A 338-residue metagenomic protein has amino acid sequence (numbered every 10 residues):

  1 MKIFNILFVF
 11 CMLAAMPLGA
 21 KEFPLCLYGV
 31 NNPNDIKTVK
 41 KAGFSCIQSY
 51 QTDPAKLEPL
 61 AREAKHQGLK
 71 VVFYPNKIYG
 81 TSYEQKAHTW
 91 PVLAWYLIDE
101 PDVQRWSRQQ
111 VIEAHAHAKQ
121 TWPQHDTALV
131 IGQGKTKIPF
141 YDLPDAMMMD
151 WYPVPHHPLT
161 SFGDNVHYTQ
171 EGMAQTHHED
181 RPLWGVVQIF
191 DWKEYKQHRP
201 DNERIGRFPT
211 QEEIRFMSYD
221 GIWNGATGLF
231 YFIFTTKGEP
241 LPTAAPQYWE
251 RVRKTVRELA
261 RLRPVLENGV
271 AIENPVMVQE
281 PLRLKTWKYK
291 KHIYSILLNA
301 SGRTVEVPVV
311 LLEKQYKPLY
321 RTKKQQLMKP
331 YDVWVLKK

Functional and structural regions predicted by a protein language model:
M1-K2: N-terminal secretory signal peptides that target proteins for export/translocation
I6-A15: Bacterial N-terminal signal peptides
A20-K338: Glycan-processing catalytic domains of CAZymes
